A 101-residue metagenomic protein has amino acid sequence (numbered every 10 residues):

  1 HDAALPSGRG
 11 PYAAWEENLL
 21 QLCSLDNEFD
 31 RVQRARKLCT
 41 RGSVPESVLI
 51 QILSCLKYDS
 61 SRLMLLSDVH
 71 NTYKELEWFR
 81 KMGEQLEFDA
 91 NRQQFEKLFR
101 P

Functional and structural regions predicted by a protein language model:
H1-P101: General marker for long, soluble alpha-helical cores
